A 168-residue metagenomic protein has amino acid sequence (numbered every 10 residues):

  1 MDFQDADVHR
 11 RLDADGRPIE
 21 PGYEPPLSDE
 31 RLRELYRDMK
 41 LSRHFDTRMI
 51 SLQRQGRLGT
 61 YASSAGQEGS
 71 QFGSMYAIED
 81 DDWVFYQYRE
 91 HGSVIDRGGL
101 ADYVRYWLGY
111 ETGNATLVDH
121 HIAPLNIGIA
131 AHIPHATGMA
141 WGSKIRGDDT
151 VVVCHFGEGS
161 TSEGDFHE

Functional and structural regions predicted by a protein language model:
M1-E24: Charged, compositionally biased N-terminal leader segments and the immediate start of the first structured element
Q4-H9, R43, L108-G109: N-proximal short alpha-helices
P21, R33-E34, V153-H155: A short, structure-level motif marking secondary-structure boundaries and short turns
L27-E30, E34-L35: Positively charged, low-complexity intrinsically disordered leader regions
H44-T47, S51-E168: Cofactor-binding active-site loop characterized by glycine-rich and histidine/acidic residues
